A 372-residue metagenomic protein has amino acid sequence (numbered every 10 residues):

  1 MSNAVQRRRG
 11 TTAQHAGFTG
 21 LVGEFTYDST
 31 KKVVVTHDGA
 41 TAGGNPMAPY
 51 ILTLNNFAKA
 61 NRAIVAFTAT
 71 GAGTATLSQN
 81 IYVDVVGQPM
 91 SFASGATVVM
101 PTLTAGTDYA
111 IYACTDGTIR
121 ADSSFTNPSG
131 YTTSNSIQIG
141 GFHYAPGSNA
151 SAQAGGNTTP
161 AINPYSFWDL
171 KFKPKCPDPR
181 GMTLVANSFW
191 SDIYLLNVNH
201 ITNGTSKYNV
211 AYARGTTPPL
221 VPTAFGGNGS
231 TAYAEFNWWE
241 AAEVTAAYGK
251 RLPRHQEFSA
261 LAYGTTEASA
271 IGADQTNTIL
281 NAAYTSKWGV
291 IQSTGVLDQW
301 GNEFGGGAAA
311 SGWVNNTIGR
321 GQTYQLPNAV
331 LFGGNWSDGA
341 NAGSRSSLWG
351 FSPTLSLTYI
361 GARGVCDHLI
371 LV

Functional and structural regions predicted by a protein language model:
M1-F18, I370-V372: Short, intrinsically disordered N-terminal pre-domain segments
G17-T36, M100-D116, G289-I291: Short hydrophobic/aromatic-rich beta-strand motifs
Y27-I51, T115-G130: Short, surface-exposed terminal/edge motifs of secreted or surface/virion proteins that either
I51-D108, T115-D116: Glycine-rich, flexible loop motifs
T53-A66, M100-L103, T115-D192: GGW-centered surface loops in extracellular recognition modules
A145-I291: Short aromatic-cysteine micro-motif
A232-F236, Q322-V372: Disulfide-stabilized, aromatic/cysteine-rich ligand-recognition loop
A247, E257-S337: An exposed tryptophan-centered "aromatic clamp" motif
